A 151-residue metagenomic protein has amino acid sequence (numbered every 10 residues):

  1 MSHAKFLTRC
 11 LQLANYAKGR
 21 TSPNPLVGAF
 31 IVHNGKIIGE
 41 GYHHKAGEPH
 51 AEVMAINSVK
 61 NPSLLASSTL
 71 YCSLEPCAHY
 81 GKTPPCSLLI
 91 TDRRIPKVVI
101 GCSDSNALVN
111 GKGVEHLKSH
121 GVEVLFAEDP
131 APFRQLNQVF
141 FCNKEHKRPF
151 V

Functional and structural regions predicted by a protein language model:
M1-R20, P62, G81-V151: Zinc-dependent deaminase
H3, H43-V59: Acidic helix/loop or adjacent segment enriched in Glu/Asp that either coordinates divalent metal
N24-V27, S68: Acidic, glycine-enriched active-site microenvironments
V27-G35: Short beta-strand scaffold segments in enzyme catalytic cores
Y42, P49-H50, L70-T91: Local cysteine-cluster metal-coordination motifs and their immediate loop/turn environment, predominantly Fe-S cluster
K60-S67: Phosphate-handling active-site elements
